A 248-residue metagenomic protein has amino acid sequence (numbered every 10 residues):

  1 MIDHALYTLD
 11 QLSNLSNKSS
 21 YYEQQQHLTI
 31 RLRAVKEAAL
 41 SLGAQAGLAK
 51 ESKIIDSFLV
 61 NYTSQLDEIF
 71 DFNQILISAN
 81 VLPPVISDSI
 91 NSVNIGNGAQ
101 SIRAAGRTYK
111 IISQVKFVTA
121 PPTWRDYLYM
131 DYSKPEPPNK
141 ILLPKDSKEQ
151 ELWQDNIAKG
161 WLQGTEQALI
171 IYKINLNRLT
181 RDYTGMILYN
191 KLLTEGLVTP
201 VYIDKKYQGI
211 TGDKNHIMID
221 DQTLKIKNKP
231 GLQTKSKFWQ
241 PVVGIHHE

Functional and structural regions predicted by a protein language model:
M1-A120, W124: N-terminal Sec/ER secretory leader and immediately downstream segment of secreted/extracellular precursors
D3, D10, D56, D67 (+10 more regions): Acidic-enriched, low-complexity/disordered segments with a strong bias for Aspartate over Glutamate
Q11, Q25-Q26, L66, S113 (+5 more regions): Generic alpha-helical secondary structure signal
K18, K36, K50-K53, K110 (+11 more regions): Context-gated lysine
E23, E37, E51, E68 (+6 more regions): Glutamate identity and glutamate-enriched acidic tracts
I75, A79-E195, T199: Extended amphipathic alpha-helical interaction segments
L179, Y183-E248: A cross-kingdom marker for long, charged
